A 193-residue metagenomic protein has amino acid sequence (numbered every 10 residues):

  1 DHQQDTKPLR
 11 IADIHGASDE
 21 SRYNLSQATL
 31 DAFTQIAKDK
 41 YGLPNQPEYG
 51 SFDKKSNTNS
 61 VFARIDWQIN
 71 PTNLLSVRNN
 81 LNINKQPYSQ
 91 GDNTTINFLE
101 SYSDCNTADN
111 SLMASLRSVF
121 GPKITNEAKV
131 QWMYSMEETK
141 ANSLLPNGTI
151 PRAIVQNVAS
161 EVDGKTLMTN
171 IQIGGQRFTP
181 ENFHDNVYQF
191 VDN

Functional and structural regions predicted by a protein language model:
D1-S21, F62-D66: Predominantly transmembrane beta-strands of Gram-negative outer membrane beta-barrel pores used for transport
G16-A17, N24, N147-T149: Charge-dense, low-complexity polyampholytic segments
S21-D31: Extended alpha-helical rod segments
Q35, D39, K54-V61, W67-N193: Replace "related TpsB outer-membrane translocases also match" with "some related outer-membrane beta-barrels such as
P47-S51: Surface-exposed cleft-lining segments at the edges of enzyme active sites
